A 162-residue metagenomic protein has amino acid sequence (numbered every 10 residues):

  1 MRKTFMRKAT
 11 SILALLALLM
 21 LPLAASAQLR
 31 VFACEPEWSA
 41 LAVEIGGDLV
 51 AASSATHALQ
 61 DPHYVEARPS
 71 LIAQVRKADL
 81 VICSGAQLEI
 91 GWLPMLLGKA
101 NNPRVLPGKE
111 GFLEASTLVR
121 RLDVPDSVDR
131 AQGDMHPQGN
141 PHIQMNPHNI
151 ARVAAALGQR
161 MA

Functional and structural regions predicted by a protein language model:
R2-L13: Bacterial N-terminal signal peptides that target proteins for export
S11-P22: Bacterial N-terminal signal peptides
A27-A162: Extracytoplasmic metal-acquisition and chelation regions
